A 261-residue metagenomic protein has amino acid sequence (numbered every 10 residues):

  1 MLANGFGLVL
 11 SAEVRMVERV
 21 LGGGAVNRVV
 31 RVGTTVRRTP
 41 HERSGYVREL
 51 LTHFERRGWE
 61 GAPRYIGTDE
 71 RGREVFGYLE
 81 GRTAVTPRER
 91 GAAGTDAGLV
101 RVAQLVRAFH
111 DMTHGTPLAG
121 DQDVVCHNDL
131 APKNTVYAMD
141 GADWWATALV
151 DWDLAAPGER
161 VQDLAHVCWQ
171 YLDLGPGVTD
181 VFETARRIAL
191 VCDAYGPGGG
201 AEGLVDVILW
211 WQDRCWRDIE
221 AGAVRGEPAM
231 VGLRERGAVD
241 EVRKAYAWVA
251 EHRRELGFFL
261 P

Functional and structural regions predicted by a protein language model:
L2-S11: Juxta-kinase regulatory segment immediately upstream of eukaryotic protein kinase catalytic domains
V14-E18: Conserved N-terminal boundary motif of the eukaryotic protein kinase catalytic domain
G23-N27, G33-M112: A conserved alpha-helical element in kinase catalytic cores
N27-R31, Y65, G115-D163, D173: Active-site acidic catalytic loop and adjacent metal/ATP-binding pocket of ATP-dependent phosphoryl transfer enzymes
E89-N128, K133, M139, I188 (+1 more regions): Conserved kinase catalytic-core helix
D163-P197, Q212-G222: Active-site activation/catalytic loop segments of kinase-like enzymes and analogous catalytic loops in related
P197-D206: Short, surface-exposed acidic
W216-P261: ATP/Mg2+ or Mg2+-diphosphate-binding catalytic cores that bind nucleotide phosphates or diphosphates via glycine-rich
